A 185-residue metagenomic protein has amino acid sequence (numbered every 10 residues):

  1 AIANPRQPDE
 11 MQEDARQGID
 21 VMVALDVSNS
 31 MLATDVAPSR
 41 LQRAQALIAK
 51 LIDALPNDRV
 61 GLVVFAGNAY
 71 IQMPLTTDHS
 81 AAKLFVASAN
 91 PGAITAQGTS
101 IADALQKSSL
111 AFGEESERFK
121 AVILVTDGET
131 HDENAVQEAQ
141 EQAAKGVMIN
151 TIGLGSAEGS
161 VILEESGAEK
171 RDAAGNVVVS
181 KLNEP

Functional and structural regions predicted by a protein language model:
N4-F119: Membrane-embedded segments
M22-A24, I123, N150: Conserved beta-strand elements of the Class I
V27, D127-G128: Active-site metal-binding loops of divalent metal-dependent hydrolases
T95-T99, K120-A121, G128-P185: VWA/integrin I-like adhesion module and closely mimicked acidic/polar interface patches used
